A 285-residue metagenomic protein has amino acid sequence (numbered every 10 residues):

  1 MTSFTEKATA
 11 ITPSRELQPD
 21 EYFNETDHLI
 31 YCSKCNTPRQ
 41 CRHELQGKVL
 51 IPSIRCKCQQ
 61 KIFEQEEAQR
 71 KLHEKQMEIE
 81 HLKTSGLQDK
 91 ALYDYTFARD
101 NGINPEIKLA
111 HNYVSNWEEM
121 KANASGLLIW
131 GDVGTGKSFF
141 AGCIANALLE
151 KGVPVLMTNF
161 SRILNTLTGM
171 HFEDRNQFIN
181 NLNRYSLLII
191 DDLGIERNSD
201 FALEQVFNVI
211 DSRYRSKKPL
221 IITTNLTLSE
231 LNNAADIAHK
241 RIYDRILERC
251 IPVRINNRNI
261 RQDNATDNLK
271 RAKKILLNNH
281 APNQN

Functional and structural regions predicted by a protein language model:
M1-N101, A265-N285: A short, basic N-terminal segment
L87-A91, T96-L127: Pre-Walker A (pre-P-loop) alpha-helix and adjacent loop at the N terminus of AAA/AAA+ ATPase modules, a conserved
P105-V114, A124, A145-Y185, R197-E204: Short glycine-rich substrate-engagement loop in P-loop NTPases that contacts/grips substrate
K121-A141: Walker A/P-loop nucleotide-binding motif
L127, L156, I189, I221 (+1 more regions): Hydrophobic/aromatic beta-strand patches that form the interior of the parallel beta-sheet core in alpha/beta enzyme
V153-P154, R184-L187, S216-I222: Loop/turn-to-beta-strand initiation segments
N165-L167, E196-N285: Replace "adjacent to P-loop NTPase cores in ATP/GTP-dependent enzymes" with "adjacent to NTP-binding cores
D192-L193: Walker B catalytic acidic pair
